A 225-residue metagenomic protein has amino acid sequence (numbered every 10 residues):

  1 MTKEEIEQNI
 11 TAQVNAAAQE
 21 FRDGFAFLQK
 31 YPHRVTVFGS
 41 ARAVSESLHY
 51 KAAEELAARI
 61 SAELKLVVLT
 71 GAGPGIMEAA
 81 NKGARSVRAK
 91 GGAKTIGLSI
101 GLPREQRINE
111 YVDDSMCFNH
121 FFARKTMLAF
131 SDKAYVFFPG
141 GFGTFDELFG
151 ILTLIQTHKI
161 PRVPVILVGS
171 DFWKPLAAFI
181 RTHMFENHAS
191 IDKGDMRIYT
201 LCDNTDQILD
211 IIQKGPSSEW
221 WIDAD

Functional and structural regions predicted by a protein language model:
M1-I100: Glycine-rich beta-alpha loop segments
K3, L28-Y31, Y50-E55, I60 (+2 more regions): PLP-dependent amino-acid enzyme catalytic core
F27-K30, S61, R88-G91, Q106-E110 (+3 more regions): Solvent-exposed alpha-helices and their adjacent loops that cap or buttress functional pockets in soluble metabolic
S45-E46, E105-Q106, W173-L176: Short, charged/polar "capping" segments at the starts of alpha-helices and the immediately preceding loops
G75-F138: Acidic/glycine-enriched connector segments
G91-G101, F138, L154-F179, I191-G194: Short, acidic/small-residue loops that bind anionic groups at enzyme active sites
N119-V168, P216-W221: Active-site/ligand-binding-proximal alpha/beta "capping" segment
L167-D225: C-terminal functional extensions of proteins
